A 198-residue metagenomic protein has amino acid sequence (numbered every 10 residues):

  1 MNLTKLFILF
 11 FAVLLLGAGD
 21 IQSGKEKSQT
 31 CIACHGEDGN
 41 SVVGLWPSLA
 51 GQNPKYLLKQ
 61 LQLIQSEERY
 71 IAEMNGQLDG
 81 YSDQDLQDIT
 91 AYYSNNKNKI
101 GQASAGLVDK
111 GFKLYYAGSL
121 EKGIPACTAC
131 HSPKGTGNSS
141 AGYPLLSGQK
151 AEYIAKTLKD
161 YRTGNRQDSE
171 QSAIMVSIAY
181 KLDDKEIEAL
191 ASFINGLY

Functional and structural regions predicted by a protein language model:
T4-L14: Sec-dependent N-terminal signal peptides
V13-S28, L45, N95-E121: Electrostatic cytochrome c docking/interface patches
A18, K110-A117, T128, A155-K156 (+3 more regions): Predominantly soluble domains enriched in secretory-pathway, periplasmic, or organellar proteins
G19-I32, V43, A50-P54, L58 (+2 more regions): Sequence context surrounding c-type heme c attachment/ligation sites in exported
C31-D38, I89, I124-P133, L190: The canonical Cys-X-X-Cys-His
V42-S48, L63-G106, S139-L145, T163-L197: Axial heme c-ligation environment in periplasmic c-type cytochrome domains
Q102-Y143, A151: Short, solvent-exposed interaction modules
